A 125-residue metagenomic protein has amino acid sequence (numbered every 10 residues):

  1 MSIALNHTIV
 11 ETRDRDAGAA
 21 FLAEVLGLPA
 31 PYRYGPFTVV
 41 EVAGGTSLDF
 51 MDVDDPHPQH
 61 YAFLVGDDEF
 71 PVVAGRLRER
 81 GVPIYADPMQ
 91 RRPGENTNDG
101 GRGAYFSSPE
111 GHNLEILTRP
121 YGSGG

Functional and structural regions predicted by a protein language model:
M1-D16, Y61, V65, P120-G125: N-terminal beta-strand motif that seeds the catalytic metal site of vicinal oxygen chelate
A17-A19, D68-V73: Short, conserved charged micro-motifs
G18-V25, L77, G111: Conserved active-site tyrosine of GNAT-family acetyltransferases
G27-R33, V82-D87: Short secondary-structure junctions
L28-D67, D99, S107, L114-T118: Conserved short beta-strand elements that form part of the metal-binding/catalytic scaffold of enzyme active sites
P71-G81: Short, compositionally biased leader-like segments
R80-G125: Vicinal oxygen chelate
